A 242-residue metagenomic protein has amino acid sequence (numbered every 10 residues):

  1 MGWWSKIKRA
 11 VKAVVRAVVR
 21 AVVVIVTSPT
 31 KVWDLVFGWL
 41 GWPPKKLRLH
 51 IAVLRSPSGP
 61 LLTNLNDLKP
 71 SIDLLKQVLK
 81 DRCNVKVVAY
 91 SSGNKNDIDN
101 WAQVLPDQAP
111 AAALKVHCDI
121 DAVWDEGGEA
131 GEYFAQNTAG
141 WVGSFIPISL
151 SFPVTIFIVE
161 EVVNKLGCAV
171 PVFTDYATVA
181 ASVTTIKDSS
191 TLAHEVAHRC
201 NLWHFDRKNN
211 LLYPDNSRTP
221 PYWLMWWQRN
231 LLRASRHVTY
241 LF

Functional and structural regions predicted by a protein language model:
W3-I146, V162, K187, R207 (+2 more regions): Propeptide-to-catalytic entry region of secreted or membrane-anchored zinc metalloproteases
I51-V53, I158, P214: Hydrophobic side chains in beta-strands
N100-A102, V170-P171, H194, L224-W227: Surface-exposed beta-strand edges and their flanking turn/coil or helix-capping segments
E129-K208, N216-P220, F242: Active-site-proximal segment of zinc-dependent metalloprotease catalytic domains
P214-P220, W226-S235: N-terminal targeting pre-sequences for secretion and organelle import
